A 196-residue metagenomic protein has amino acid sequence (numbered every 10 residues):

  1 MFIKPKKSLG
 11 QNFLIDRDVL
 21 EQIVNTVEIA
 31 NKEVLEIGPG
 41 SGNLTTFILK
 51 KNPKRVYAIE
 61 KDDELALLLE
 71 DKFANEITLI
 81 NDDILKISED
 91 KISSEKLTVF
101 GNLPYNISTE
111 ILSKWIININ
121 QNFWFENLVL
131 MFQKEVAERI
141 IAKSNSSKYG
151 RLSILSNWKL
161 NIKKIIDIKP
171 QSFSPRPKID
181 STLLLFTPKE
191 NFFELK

Functional and structural regions predicted by a protein language model:
M1-K196: Catalytic cores of RNA-modifying enzymes
